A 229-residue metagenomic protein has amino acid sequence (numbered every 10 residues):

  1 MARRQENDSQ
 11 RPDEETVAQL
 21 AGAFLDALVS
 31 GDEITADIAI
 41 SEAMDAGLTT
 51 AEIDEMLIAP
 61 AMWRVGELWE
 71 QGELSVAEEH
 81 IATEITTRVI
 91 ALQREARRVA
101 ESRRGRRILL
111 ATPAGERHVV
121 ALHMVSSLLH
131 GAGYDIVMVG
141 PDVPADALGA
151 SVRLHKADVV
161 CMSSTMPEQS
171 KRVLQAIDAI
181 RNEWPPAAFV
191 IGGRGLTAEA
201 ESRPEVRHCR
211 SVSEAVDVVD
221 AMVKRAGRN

Functional and structural regions predicted by a protein language model:
M1-E101: Long amphipathic alpha-helical segments
T49, D135, D158, R207: Residue-level detector of anion-binding/catalytic polar loops
R106-I108: Conserved hydrophobic helix-helix packing surfaces used for dimerization/oligomerization
A114, H118-V120, V139-D146: A general structural motif
H123-V137: Short helix-loop-beta junction
L128-H130, V143-S202: Cofactor-cradling patches in redox/metallo enzymes
G195-N229: Peripheral docking tails and interdomain loops at the edges of cofactor- or intermediate-handling domains
